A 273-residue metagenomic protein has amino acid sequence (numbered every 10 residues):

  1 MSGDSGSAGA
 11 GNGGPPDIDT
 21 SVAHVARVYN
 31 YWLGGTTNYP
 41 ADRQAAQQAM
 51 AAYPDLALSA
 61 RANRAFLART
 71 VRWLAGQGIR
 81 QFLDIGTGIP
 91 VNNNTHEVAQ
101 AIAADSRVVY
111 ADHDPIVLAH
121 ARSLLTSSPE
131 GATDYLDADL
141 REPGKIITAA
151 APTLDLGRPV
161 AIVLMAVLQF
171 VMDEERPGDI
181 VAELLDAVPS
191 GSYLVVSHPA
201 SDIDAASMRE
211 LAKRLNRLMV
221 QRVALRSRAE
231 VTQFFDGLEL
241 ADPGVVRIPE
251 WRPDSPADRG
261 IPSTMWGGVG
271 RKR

Functional and structural regions predicted by a protein language model:
M1-A138, P143-G144, T148-L156, L185 (+1 more regions): Rossmann-like AdoMet
S106, A132-T133, V160, S192 (+1 more regions): Short, conserved active-site loop motifs that form the nucleotide-linked donor/cofactor pocket
P143-T148, F170-L184: A short, conserved alpha-helix within the catalytic core of class I
V160-L164, I180-P199: Conserved beta-strand signature within the Rossmann-like core of class I S-adenosyl-L-methionine
V167-F170, P199-I203: Short "lid" loop at the C-terminus of a central beta-strand within the Rossmann-like core of SAM-dependent
A205-V220: Short, glycine-/aromatic-enriched active-site segment of Class I SAM-dependent methyltransferases
R222-V245: Short alpha-helix
G244-R273: Core SAM-dependent methyltransferase catalytic element
